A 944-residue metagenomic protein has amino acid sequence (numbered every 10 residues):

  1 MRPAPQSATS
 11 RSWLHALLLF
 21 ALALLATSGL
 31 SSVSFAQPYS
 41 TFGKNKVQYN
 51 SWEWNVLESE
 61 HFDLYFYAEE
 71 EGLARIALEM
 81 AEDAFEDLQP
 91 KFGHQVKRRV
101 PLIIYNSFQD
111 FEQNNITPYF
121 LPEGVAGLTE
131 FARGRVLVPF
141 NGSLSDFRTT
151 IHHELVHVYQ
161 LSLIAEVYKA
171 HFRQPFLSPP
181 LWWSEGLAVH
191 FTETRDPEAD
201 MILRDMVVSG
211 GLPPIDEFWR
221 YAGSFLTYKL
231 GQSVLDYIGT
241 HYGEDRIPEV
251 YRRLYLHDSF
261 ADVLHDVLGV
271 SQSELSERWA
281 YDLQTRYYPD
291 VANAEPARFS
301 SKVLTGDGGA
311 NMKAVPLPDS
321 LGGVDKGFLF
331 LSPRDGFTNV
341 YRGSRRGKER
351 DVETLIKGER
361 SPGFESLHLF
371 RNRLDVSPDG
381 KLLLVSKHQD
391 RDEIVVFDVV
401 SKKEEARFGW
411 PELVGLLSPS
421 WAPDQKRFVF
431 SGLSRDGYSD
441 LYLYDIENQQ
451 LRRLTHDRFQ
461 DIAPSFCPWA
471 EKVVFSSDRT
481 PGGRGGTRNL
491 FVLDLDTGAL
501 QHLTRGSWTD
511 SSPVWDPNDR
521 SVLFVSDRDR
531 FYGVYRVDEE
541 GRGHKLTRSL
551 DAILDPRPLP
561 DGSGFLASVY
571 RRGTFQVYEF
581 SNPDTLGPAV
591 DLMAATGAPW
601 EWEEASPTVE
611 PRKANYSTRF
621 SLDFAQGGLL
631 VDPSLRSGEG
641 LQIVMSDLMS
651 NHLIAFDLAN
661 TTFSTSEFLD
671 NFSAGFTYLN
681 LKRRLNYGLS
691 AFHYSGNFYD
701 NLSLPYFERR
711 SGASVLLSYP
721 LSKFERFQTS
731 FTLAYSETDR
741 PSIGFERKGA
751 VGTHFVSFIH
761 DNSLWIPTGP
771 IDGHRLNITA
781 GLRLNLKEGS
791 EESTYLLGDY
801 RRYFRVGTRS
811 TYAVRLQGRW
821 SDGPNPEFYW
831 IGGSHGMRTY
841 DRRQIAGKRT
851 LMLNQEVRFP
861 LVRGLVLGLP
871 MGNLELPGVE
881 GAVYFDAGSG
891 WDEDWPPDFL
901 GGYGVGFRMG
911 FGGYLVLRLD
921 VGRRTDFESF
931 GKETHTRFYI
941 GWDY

Functional and structural regions predicted by a protein language model:
F35-T41, N45-N50, W54-V56, R220-A222 (+2 more regions): Beta/coil-rich, acidic/histidine-enriched accessory regions frequently appended to metallopeptidases
A36-Q174, S178-P180, P197-A199, E217-R220 (+1 more regions): Juxtacatalytic substrate-recognition/specificity segment
L88, W182-E198, D205-S273: Active-site-proximal alpha-helical
D307-N311, L331-Y341, E359-R371, S377 (+11 more regions): A flexible loop/linker signature enriched in serine peptidases of the S9 family
V324-K326, D379-K381, D424-K426, W469-E471 (+2 more regions): Short coil/turn segments that connect the beta-strands within blades of beta-propeller domains
R427, Q450, A499, M649-I654 (+6 more regions): Repeated loop/turn-to-beta-strand initiation elements of outer-membrane beta-barrel proteins
T574-Q576, S581-G688, K748-P770, S834 (+8 more regions): Outer-membrane beta-barrel initiation region
A691, S703, S714-L716, G744-V883 (+3 more regions): C-terminal outer-membrane beta-barrel translocator/porin domains of Gram-negative envelope proteins and their
